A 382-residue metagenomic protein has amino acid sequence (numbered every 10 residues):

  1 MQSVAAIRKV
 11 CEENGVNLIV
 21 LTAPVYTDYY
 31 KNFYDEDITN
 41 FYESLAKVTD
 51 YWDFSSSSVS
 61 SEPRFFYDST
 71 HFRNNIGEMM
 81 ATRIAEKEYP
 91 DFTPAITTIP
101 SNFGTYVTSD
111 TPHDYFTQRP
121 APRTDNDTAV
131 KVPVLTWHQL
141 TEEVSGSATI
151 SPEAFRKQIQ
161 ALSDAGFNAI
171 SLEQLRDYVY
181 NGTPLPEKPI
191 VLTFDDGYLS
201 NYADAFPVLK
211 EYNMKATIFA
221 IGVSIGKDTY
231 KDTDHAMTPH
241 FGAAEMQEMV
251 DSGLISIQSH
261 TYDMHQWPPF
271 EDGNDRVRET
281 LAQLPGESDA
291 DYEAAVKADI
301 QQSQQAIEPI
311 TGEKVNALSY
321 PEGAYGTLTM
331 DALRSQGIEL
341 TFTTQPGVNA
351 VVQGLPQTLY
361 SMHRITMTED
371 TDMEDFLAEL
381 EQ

Functional and structural regions predicted by a protein language model:
M1-D50, I310, Y325: Conserved, well-ordered alpha-helix/loop/beta-strand core segments that scaffold catalytic motifs
M1-E12, I99-P120: Secreted/periplasmic serine-hydrolase-like ester/acetyl group-modifying domain
Q2-I7, D35-N40, L175-Y178, N201-A205 (+3 more regions): Alpha-helical scaffolding within the catalytic cores of extracellular/periplasmic polymer-degrading hydrolases
R8-E12, D127-T128, P207-N213, P239-S259 (+2 more regions): Acidic (Asp/Glu)-rich catalytic clusters
N17-A23, P133-T136, S147, S151 (+7 more regions): Short, well-structured secondary-structure segments
I19-L21, F41-P63, T97, K314-L318: Extracellular serine-dependent O-acyl
F65-D110: Histidine-centered active-site loop/cap adjacent to the catalytic His in serine esterases/O-acetyl transfer systems
A121-T193, L199-S200, W267-Q382: C-terminal active-site subregion of NodB/CE4 polysaccharide deacetylases
